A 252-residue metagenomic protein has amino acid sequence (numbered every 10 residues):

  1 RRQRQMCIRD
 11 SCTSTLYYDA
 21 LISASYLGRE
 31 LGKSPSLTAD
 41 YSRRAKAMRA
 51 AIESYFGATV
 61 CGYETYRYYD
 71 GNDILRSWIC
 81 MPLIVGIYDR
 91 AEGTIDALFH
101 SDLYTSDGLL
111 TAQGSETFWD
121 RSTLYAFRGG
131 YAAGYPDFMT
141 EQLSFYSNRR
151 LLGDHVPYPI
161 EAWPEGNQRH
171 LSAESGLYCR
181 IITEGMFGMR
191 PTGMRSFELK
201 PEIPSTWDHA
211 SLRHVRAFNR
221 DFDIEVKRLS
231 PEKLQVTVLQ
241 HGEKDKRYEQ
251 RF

Functional and structural regions predicted by a protein language model:
Q3-I8: Short, small-residue-biased leader/transition segments that mark boundaries at the very start of proteins
R9-E30, A39, R43-K46, G57-A58 (+4 more regions): Active-site core of glycosidic bond-cleaving carbohydrate-active enzymes
A51-F56: Short amphipathic coiled-coil heptad-repeat segments
Y66, L199, Q235-V238: Generic recognition of long tandem-repeat/solenoid scaffolds
D102, G130, L143, P201-I203 (+2 more regions): Active-site proximal loops enriched in glycine and acidic residues that flank catalytic Cys/His/Asp and coordinate
M194-S205: A glycine-rich beta-turn/hairpin centered on an aromatic-Pro dipeptide
T206-R251: Carbohydrate-binding surface patches
